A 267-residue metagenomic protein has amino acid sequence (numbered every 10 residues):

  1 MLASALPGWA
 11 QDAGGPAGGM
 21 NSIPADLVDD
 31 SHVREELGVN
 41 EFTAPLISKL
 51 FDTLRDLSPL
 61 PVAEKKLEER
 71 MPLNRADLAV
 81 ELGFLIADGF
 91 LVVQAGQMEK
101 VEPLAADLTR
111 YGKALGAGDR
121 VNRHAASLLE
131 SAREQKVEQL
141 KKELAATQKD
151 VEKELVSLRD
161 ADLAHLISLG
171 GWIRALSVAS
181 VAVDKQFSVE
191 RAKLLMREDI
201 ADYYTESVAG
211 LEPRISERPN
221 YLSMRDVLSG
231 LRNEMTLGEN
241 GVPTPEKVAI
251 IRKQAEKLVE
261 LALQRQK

Functional and structural regions predicted by a protein language model:
G8-A10: Boundary at the C-terminal end of the N-terminal hydrophobic targeting segment
D12-L128: N-terminal Sec/ER secretory leader and immediately downstream segment of secreted/extracellular precursors
G83-I86, A105, T109, A145-Q148 (+7 more regions): Generic structural concept
G89-G96, L115, D119, E154-L158 (+4 more regions): Secondary-structure edge/capping motif, primarily at the C-terminal ends of alpha-helices and the immediately following
E102-A106, A126-S127, L166-L169, R191-E198 (+2 more regions): Short, charged, amphipathic alpha-helical segments
S131-R214: Extended amphipathic alpha-helical interaction segments
E212-K267: A cross-kingdom marker for long, charged
